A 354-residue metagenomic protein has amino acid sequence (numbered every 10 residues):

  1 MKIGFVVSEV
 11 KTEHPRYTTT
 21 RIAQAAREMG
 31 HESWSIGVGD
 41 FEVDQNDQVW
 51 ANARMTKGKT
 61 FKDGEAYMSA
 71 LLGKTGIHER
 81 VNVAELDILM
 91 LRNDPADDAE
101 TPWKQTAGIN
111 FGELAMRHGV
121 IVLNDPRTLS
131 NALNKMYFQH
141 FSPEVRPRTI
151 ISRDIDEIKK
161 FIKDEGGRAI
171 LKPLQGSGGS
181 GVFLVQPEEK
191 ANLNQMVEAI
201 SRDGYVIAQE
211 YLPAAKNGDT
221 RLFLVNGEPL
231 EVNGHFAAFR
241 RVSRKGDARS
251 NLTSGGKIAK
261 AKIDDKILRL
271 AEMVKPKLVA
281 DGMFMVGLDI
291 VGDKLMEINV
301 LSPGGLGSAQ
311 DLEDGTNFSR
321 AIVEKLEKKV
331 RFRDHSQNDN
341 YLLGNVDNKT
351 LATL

Functional and structural regions predicted by a protein language model:
M1-G4: Extreme N-terminal starter segment of soluble prokaryotic enzymes
V7-S8, T12-P15, R241-R244, F284: Charge-biased, low-complexity intrinsically disordered regions
K11-E28, W34-R148: Conserved N-proximal alpha/beta basic substrate-recognition cap immediately N-terminal to, or forming the N-lobe
T18-T19, I155-D156, E165-G167, G178-I267 (+1 more regions): Phosphate-binding site of ATP-dependent enzymes
V122-L123, I170, I207: Structural detector of well-ordered beta-strand residues that form the stable sheet scaffold of enzyme domains
P143-G166: Rossmann-like NAD(P)H-binding beta-loop-alpha module
E198, R202-V206, E210-P213, V242-L295 (+1 more regions): A long amphipathic alpha-helix within ATP-dependent nucleotide-binding catalytic cores
R244-K245, N299-D314: Glycine-rich phosphate/pyrophosphate-binding beta-alpha loops
